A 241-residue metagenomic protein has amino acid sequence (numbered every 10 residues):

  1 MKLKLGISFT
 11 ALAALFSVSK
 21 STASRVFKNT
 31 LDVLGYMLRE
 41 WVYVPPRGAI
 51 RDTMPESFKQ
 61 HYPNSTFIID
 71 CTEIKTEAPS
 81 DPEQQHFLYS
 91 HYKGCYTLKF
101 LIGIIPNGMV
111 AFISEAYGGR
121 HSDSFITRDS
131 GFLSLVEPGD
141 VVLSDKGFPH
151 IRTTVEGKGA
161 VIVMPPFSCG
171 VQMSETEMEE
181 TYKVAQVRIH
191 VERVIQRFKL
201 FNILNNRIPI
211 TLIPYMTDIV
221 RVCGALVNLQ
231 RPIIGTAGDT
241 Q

Functional and structural regions predicted by a protein language model:
M1-K2: Short helix-to-turn junction characteristic of helix-turn-helix DNA-binding domains, especially the helix
L5-Q241: Short, well-ordered secondary-structure "scaffold" segments embedded in the functional core of diverse domains
